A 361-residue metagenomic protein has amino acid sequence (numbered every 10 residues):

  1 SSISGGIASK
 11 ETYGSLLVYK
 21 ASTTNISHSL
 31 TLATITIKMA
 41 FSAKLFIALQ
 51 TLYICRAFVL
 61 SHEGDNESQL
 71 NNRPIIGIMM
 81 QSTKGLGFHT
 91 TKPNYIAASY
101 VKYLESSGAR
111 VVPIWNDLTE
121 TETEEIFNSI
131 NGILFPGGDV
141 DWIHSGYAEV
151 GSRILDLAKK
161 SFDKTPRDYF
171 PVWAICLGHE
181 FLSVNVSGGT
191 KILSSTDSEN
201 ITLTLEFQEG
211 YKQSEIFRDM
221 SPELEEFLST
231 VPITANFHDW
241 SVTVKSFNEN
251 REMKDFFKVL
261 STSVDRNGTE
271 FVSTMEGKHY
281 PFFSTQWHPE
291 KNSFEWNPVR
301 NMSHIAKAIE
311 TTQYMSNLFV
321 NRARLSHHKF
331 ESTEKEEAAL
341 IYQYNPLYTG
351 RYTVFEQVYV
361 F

Functional and structural regions predicted by a protein language model:
S1-S4, S9-S15, S22-S29: Low-acidity, Ser/Thr- and Arg-rich intrinsically disordered low-complexity segments
S4-G6, K10-G14, I35-Y280, W287-F361: N-terminal beta1-alpha1 cap of cysteine-dependent amidohydrolase-like domains
